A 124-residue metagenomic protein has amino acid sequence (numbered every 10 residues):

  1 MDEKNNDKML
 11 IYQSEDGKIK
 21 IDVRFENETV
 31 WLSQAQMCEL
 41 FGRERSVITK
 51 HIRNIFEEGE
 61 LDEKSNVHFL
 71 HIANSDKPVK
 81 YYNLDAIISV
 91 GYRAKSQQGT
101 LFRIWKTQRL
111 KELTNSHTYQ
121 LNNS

Functional and structural regions predicted by a protein language model:
M1-L40, R45, H71-S124: Positively charged, aromatic-accented nucleic-acid-binding surfaces
N54-E58: Alpha-helical DNA-recognition elements
E60-N74: Short Lys/Arg-enriched helix C-cap and helix-to-coil transition segments that create basic nucleic-acid-contact patches
